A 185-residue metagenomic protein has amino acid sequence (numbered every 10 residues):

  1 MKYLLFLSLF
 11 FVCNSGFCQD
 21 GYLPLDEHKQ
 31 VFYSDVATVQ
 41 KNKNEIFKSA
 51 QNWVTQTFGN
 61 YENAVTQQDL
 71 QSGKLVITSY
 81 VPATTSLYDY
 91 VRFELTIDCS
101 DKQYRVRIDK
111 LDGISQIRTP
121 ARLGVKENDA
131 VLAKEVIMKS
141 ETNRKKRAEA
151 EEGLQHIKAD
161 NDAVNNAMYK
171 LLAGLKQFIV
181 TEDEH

Functional and structural regions predicted by a protein language model:
M1-L4, E184-H185: Short, Lys/Arg-enriched, disordered terminal segments
Y3-G16: Sec-dependent N-terminal signal peptides
Q19-H185: Ser/Thr-rich, low-complexity intrinsically disordered terminal regions
